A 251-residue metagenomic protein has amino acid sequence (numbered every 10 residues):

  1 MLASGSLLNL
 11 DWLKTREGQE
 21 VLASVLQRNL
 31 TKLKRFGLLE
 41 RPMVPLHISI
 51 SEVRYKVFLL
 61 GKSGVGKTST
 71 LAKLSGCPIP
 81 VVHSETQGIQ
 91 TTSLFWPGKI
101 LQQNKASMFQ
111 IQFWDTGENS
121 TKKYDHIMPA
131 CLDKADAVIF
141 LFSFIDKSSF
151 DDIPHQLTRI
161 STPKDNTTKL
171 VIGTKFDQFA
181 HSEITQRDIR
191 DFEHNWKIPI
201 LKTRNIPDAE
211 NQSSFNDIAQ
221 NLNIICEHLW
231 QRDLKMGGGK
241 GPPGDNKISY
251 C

Functional and structural regions predicted by a protein language model:
M1-F58, L222-N223: Short, flexible boundary segments at extreme N-termini or domain junctions of P-loop NTPases and their
Y55-I79: Glycine-rich phosphate-binding P-loop
K62-V65, K99-L101, D115-N119, F144-K147 (+2 more regions): Conserved beta-strand elements of beta-rich interaction domains across eukaryotes, especially beta-propellers
S75-S107, Y124, S182: Switch I (effector-binding) loop of TRAFAC-class P-loop GTPase G-domains
K105-H126: Switch II (G3) loop of P-loop NTPases
K123-K147, I153, L157-D165: Inter-motif core of Ras-like GTPase G domains
A135-F140, P163-D177, E193-R204: Conserved beta-strand/loop subsegment of P-loop NTPase cores
A180-N246, C251: Canonical P-loop GTPase G-domain recognition
